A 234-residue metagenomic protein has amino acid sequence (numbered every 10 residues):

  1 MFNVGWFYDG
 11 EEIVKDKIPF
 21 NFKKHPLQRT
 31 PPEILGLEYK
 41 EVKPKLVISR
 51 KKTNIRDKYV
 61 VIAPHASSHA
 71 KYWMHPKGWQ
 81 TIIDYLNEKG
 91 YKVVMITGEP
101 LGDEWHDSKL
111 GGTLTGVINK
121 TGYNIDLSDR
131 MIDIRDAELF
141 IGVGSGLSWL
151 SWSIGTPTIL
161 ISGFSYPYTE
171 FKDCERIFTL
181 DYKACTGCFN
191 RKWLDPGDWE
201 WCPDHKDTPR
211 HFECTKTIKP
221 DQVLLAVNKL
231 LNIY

Functional and structural regions predicted by a protein language model:
M1-Y234: Catalytic machinery of carbohydrate-active enzymes, primarily nucleotide-sugar-dependent glycosyltransferases
